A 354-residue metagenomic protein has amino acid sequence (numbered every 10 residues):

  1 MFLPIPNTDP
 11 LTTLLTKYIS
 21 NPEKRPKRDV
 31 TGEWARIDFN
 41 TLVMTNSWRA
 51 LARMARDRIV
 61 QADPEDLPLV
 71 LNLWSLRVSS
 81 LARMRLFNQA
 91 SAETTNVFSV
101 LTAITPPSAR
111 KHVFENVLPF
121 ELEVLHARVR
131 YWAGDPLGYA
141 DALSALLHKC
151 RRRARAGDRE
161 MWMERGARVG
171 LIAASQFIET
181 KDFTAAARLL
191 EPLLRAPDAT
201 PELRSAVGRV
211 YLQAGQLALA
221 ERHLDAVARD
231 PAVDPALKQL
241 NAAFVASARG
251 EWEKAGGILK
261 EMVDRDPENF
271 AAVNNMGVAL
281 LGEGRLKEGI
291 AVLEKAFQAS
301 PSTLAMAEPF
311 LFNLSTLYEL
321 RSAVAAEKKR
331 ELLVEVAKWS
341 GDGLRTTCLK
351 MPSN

Functional and structural regions predicted by a protein language model:
M1-Q61, A82-S91, T95-I104, W132-R152 (+3 more regions): N-terminal alpha-helical interaction modules that lie
V30-A35, L69-N72, V117-L122, W162-G170 (+4 more regions): Generic helix N-cap/helix-start motif at coil->alpha-helix transitions
E33, I37-T41, L76, R83 (+7 more regions): "A position-specific structural signal for the A-helix of alpha-solenoid helical repeats
Q61-P68, A103-V117, C150-M163, L193-P197: Flexible helix-coil transition and linker loops at the boundaries of alpha-helical arrays
L147-R229: Solenoidal tandem-repeat scaffolds enriched in leucines and small polar residues
E221-N354: Structured C-terminal portions of repeat-based eukaryotic scaffold domains
